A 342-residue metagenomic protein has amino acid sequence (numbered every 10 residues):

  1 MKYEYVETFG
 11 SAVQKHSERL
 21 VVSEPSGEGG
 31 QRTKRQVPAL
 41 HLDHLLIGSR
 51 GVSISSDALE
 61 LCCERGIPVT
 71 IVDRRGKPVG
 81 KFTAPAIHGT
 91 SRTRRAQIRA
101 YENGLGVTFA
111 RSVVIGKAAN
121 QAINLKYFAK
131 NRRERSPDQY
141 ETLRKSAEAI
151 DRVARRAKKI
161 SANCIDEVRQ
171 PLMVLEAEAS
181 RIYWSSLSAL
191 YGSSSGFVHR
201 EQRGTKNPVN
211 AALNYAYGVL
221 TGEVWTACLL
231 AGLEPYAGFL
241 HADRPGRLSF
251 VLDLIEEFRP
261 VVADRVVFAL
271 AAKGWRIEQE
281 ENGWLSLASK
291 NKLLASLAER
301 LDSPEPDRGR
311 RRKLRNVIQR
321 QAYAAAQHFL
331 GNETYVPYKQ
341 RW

Functional and structural regions predicted by a protein language model:
M1-P25, E64, H88-W342: Active-site helix-to-loop segments that bind/position phosphate- or nucleotide-bearing substrates and donors across
E18-L20, G27, G51-S53, G76: Short, glycine-/Ser/Thr-/acidic-enriched flexible segments
V21-L40: Active-site-flanking structural segment that lines cofactor/substrate pockets
V37-S53: Extracellular/luminal Protease-associated
L46-G48, I67-D73: Short hydrophobic alpha-helical runs that function as membrane-insertion/retention elements
D57-L61: A short acidic, amphipathic alpha-helical/loop segment
R75-K81: Short gly/pro/ser/thr-enriched loop/turn and capping motifs at secondary-structure boundaries
P85: Core catalytic machinery and nucleic-acid-binding channels of phosphodiester-processing enzymes
